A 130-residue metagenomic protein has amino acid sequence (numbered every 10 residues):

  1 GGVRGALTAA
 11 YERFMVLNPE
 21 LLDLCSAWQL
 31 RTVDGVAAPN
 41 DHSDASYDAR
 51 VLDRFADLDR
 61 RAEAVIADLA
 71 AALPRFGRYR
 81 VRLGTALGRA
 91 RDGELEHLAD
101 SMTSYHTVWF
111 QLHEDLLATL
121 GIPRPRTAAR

Functional and structural regions predicted by a protein language model:
G1-H42: Amphipathic alpha-helical dimerization/coiled-coil segments that flank or bridge DNA-binding/regulatory modules
D41-R130: Charged, low-complexity intrinsically disordered regulatory/assembly segments
